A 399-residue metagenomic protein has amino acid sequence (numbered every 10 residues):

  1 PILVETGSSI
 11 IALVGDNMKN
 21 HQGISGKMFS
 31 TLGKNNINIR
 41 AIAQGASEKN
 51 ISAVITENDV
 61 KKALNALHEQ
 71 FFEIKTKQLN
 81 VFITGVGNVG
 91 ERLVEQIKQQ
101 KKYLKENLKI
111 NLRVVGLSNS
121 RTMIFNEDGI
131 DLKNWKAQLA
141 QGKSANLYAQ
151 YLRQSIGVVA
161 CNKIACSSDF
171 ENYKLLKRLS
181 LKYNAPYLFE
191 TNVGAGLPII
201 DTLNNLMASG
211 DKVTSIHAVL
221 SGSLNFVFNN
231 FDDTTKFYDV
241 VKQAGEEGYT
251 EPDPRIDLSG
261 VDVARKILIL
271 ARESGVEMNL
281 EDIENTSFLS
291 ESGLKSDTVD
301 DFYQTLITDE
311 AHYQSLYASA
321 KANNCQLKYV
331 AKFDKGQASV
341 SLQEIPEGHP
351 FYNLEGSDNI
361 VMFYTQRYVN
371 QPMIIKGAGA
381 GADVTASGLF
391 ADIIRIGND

Functional and structural regions predicted by a protein language model:
P1-E95, Q100, N359, G381-A382 (+1 more regions): A conserved regulatory-domain signal marking ACT and ACT-like small-molecule sensing domains and adjacent regulatory
A12, H217, N225, Q243 (+1 more regions): Catalytic, metal-anchored helix/loop core of enzyme active sites in primary metabolism
D16, Q44-E48, V86, N119-T122 (+3 more regions): Short, ordered loop/turn segments at secondary-structure junctions
A41-I42, L117, V158-C161, Y187-T191 (+3 more regions): General beta-strand structural signal in soluble alpha/beta enzymes
N80-V86, G90-R153: N-terminal glycine-/serine-/threonine-rich beta1-alpha1-beta2 phosphate-ribose binding loop of Rossmann-like
Q138-Q154, K163-L206: Rossmann-fold NAD(P)-binding glycine/threonine-rich loop
N184, L188-E247, D257-D262, I269-R272: Rossmann-like NAD(P)H-binding beta-loop-alpha module
N230-F231, D239-N353, D358-I360: Substrate-binding/catalytic subdomain of NAD(P)-dependent oxidoreductase enzymes
